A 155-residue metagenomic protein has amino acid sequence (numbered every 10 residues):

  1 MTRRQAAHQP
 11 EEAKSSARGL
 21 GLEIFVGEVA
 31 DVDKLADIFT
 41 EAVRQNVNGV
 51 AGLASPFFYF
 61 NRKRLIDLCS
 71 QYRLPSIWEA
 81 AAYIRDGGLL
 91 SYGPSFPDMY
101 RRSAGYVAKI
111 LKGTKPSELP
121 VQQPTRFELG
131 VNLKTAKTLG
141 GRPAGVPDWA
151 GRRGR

Functional and structural regions predicted by a protein language model:
M1-R155: Short hydrophobic alpha-helices and adjacent helix-cap/hinge residues
